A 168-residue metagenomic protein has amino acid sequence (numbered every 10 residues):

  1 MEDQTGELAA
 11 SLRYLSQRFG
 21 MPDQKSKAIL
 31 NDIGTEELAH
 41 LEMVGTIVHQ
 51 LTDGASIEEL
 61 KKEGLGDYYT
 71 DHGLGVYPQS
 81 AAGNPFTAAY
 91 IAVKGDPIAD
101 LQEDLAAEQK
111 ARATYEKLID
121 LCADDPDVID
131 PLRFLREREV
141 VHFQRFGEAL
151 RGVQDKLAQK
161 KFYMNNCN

Functional and structural regions predicted by a protein language model:
M1-N168: Non-heme di-metal
